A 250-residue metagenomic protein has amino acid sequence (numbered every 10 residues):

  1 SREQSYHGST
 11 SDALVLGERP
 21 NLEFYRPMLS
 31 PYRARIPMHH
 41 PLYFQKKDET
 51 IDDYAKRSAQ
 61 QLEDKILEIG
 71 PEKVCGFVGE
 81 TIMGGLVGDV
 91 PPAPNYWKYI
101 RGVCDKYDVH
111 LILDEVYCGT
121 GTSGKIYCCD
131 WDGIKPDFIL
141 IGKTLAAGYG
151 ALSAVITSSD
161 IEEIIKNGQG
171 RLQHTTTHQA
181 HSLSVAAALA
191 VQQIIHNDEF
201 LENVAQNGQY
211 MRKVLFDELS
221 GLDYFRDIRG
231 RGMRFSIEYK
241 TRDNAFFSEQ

Functional and structural regions predicted by a protein language model:
S1-Q250: Conserved N-terminal phosphate-binding loop of PLP-dependent enzymes in the Aspartate aminotransferase
